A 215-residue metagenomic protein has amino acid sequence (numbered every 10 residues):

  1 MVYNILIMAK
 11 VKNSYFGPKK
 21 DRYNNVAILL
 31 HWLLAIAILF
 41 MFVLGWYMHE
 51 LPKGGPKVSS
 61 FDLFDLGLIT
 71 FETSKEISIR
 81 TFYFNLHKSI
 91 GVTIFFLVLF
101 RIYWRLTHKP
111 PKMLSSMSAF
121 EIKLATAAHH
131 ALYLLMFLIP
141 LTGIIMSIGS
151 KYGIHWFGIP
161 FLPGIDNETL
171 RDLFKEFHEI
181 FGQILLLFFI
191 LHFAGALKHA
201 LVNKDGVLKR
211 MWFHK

Functional and structural regions predicted by a protein language model:
V2-K215: Membrane-embedded alpha-helical bundles that constitute the cytochrome b-like, heme-associated redox core of multi-pass
